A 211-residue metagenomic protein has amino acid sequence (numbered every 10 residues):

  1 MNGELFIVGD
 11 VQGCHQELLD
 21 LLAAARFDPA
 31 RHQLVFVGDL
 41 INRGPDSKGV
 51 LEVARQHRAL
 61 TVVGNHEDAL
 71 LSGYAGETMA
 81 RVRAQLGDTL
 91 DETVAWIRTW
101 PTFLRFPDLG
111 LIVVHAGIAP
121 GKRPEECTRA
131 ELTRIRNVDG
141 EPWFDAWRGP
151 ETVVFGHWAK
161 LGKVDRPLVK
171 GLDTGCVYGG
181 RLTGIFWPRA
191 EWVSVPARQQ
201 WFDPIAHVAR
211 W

Functional and structural regions predicted by a protein language model:
G3-E4, Q33, L109-L111, E151 (+1 more regions): Conserved catalytic motifs of the protein kinase core domain
E4-V8, G13-A80: Core catalytic region of metal-dependent phosphoesterases/phosphodiesterases, especially metallo-beta-lactamase-like
V8-G9, V35-G38, T61-N65, V114 (+3 more regions): Active-site neighborhood of phospho(di)ester-bond hydrolases with catalytic His/Asp-centered motifs
Q12-Q16, N42-P45, D68-S72, P120-G121 (+2 more regions): Active-site environment of divalent metal-dependent phosphoester hydrolases
A25-R31, F106-D108, W147-R148: Glycine-rich phosphate-binding loop signature in dinucleotide/nucleotide-binding domains
F36, R105-P107, D165, W187: Generic beta-strand structural signal
S47-D145: Active-site neighborhood of divalent metal-dependent phosphoester bond hydrolases
P124-W211: Acidic, His/Gly-rich catalytic cores of divalent-metal-dependent hydrolytic chemistry
